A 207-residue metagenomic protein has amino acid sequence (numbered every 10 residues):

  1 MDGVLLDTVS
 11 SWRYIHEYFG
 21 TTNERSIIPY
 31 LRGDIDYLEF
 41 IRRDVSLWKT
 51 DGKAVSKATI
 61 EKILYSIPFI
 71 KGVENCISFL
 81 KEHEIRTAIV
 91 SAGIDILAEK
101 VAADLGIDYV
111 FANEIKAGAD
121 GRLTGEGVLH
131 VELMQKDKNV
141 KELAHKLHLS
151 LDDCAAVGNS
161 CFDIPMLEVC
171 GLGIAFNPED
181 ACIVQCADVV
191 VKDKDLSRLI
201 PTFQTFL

Functional and structural regions predicted by a protein language model:
M1-V45: Active-site neighborhood of HAD-like aspartate-dependent phosphohydrolases
V4, S91-A92: Ser/Thr-glycine-rich phosphate-binding loops at phosphate-binding pockets of nucleotides, nucleotide cofactors
F19, W48-G52, A187, L207: Structural signal for hydrophobic packing residues in well-ordered secondary-structure cores of soluble enzyme domains
N23-P29, K53-I60, L151: Short, surface-exposed acidic
R43-E74: Metal-dependent phosphoesterase signature
L64-R86, A92-L207: C-terminal cap/substrate-recognition subdomain and adjoining C-terminal extension of metal-dependent phosphatase-like
